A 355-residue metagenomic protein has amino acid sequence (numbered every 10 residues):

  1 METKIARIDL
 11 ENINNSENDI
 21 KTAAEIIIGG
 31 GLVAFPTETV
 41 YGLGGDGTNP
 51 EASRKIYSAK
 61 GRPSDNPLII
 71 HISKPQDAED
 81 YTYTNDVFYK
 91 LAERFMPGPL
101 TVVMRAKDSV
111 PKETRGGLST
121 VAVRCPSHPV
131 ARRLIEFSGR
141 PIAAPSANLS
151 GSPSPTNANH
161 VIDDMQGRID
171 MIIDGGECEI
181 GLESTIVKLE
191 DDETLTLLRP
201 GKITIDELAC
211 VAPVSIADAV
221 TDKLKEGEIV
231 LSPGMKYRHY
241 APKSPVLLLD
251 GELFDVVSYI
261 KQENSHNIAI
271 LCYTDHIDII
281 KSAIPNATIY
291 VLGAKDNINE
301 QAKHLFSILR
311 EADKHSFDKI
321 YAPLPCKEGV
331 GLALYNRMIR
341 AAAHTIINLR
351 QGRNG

Functional and structural regions predicted by a protein language model:
M1-G355: Active-site-adjacent structural elements in enzyme catalytic cores
